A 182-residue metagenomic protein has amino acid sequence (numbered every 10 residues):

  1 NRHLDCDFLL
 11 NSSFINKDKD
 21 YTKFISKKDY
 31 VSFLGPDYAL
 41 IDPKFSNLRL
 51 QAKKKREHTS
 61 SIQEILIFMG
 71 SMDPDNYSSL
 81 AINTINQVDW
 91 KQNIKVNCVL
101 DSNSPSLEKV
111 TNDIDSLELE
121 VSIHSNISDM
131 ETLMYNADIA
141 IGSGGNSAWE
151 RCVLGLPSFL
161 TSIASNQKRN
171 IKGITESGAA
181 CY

Functional and structural regions predicted by a protein language model:
N1, F14-N16, Y38, N126 (+1 more regions): Short, acidic/turn-prone active-site loops that include or flank metal/cofactor- and phosphate-binding residues
R2-D7, D18-K27, L107-S116, M134 (+1 more regions): Short loop/helix-cap segments at secondary-structure boundaries that form the rim of catalytic
C6-F8, I139, P157: Well-ordered beta-strand positions
C6-N76: A nucleotide-sugar donor-handling region in carbohydrate enzymes
Q51-K53, T59-A137: Donor-nucleotide binding loops and adjacent catalytic segments primarily of GT-B fold Leloir glycosyltransferases
F68-M69, G142-G144, L160-S162: Thr-Gly-centered strand-to-loop micro-motif
Y135-N146: Acidic donor-binding loop of glycosyltransferase active sites
A148-Y182: Catalytic binding pocket for nucleotide-activated donors in carbohydrate/polymer assembly enzymes
